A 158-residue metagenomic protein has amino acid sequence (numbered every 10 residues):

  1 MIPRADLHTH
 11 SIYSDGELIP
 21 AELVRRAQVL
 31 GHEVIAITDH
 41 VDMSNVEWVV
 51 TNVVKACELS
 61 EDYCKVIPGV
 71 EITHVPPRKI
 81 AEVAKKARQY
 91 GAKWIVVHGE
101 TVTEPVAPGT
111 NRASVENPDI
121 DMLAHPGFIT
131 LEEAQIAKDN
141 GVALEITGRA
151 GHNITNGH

Functional and structural regions predicted by a protein language model:
M1-I2, Y13-L30, N45-V54, E61 (+1 more regions): Metal-centered catalytic cores of metalloenzymes
M1-P3, V34, I120: The start of beta-strands in P-loop NTPase/AAA+ ATPase cores
R4-S14, I37-H40, P126: Histidine-centered catalytic micro-motifs
E33-V34, D42: N-terminal low-complexity or amphipathic/hydrophobic leaders
I35-I37, E145-I146: Short hydrophobic alpha-helical runs that function as membrane-insertion/retention elements
V46-N153: Extended substrate/RNA-proximal surfaces in nucleic-acid metabolism proteins
T155-H158: A short, acidic, amphipathic alpha-helical segment used as a generic capping/interface helix at domain edges
